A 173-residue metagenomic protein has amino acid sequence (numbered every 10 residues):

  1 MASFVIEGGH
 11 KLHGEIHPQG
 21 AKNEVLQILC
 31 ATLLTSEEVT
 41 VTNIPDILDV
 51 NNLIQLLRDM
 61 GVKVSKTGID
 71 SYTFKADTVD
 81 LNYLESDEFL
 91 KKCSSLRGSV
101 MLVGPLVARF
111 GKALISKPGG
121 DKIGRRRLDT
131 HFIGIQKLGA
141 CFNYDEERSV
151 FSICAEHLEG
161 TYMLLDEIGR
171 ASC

Functional and structural regions predicted by a protein language model:
M1-S172: Structural preference for solvent-exposed beta-strand-turn elements and adjacent flexible terminal/loop segments within
